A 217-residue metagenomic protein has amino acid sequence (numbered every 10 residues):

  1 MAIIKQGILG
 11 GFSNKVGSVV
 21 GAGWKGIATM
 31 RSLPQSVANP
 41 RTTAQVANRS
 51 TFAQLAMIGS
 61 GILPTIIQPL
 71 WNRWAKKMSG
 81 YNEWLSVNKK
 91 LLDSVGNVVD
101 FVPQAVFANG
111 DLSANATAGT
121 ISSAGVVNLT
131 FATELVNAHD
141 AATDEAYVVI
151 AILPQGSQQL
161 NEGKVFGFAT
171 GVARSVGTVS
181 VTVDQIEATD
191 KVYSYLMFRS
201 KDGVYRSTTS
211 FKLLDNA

Functional and structural regions predicted by a protein language model:
M1-A116: Long, polar/Ser/Thr-enriched low-complexity segments that form simple helices or flexible linkers at protein ends
W74-A217: Charged linear interaction tracts used for macromolecular binding and regulation
